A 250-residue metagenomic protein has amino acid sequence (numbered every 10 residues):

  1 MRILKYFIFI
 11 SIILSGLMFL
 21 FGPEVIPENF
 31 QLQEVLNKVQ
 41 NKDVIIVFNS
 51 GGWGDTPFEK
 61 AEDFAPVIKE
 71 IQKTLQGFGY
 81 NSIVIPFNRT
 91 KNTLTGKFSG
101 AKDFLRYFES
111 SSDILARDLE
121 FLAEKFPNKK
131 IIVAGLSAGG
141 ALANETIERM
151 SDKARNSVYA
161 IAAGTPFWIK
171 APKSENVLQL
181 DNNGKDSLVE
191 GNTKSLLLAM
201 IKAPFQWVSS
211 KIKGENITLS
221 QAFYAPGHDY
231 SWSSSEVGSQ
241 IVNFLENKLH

Functional and structural regions predicted by a protein language model:
K5-L20: Hydrophobic membrane-insertion alpha-helices, especially the h-region of bacterial N-terminal signal peptides
F21-I26, F30-K129, L198, Q206-S231: Active-site catalytic motif of lipid deacylating hydrolases and related acyltransferases
V47, I83-I85, Y159-I161, L178-L180: Hydrophobic/aromatic beta-strand patches that form the interior of the parallel beta-sheet core in alpha/beta enzyme
A134-G139, A143: Gly/Ala-rich beta-loop-alpha elbow adjacent to hydrolase catalytic centers
E148-N156: Conserved hydrolase catalytic core segment
R149, W168-K173: Glycine-rich, charge-decorated loop segments at or immediately adjacent to ligand/cofactor-binding or catalytic sites
Y159-K170, N182-S187: Active-site nucleophile loop of the alpha/beta-hydrolase fold
S174-H250: Lipolytic serine-hydrolase domain surface
